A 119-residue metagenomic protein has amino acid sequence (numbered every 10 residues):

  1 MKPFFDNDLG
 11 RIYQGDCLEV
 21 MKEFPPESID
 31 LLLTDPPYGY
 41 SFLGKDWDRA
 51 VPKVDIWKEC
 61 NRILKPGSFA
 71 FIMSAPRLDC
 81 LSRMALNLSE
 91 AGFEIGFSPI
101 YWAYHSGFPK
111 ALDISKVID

Functional and structural regions predicted by a protein language model:
K2-D119: Core catalytic lobe of class I
